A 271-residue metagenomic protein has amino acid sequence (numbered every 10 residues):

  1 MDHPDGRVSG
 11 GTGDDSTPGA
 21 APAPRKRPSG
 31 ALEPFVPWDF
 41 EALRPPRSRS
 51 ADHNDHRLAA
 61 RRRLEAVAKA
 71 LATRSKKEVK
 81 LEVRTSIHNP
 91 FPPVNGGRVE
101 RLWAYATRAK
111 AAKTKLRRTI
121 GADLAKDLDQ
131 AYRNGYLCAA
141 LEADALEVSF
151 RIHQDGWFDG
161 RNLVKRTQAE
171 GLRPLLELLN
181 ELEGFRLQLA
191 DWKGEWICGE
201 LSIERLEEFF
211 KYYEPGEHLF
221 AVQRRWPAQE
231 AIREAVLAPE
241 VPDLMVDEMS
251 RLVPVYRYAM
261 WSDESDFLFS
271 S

Functional and structural regions predicted by a protein language model:
D2-G6, G10-E82, W192-S271: Long, solvent-exposed, polar/charged low-complexity segments
P45-H56, T85-P90, P174-E177, L187: Alpha-carbonic anhydrase
A68-R117: Glycine-rich, compositionally biased intrinsically disordered regions
L71, L102-A106, A139, V148-F150 (+3 more regions): Generic structural hydrophobic/aromatic packing signal, biased to beta-strands
P92-K110, A139, G171-W192, P239: Short, charge-rich amphipathic segments
E100-L175: Aromatic- and glycine-enriched beta-alpha-beta binding-site module
Q130, D155-E217: Short, internal acidic amphipathic alpha-helical interface segments that mediate docking to partner proteins
